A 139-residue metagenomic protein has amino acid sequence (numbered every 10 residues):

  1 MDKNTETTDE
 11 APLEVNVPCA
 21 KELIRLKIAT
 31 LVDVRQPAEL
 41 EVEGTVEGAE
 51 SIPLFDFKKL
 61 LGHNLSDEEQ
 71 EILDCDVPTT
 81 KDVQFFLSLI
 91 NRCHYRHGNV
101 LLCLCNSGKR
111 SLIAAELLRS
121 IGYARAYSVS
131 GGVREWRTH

Functional and structural regions predicted by a protein language model:
D2-T30, P37-L102, S107-H139: Rhodanese-like catalytic fold shared by cysteine-dependent sulfurtransferases and DSP/PTP-type phosphatases
